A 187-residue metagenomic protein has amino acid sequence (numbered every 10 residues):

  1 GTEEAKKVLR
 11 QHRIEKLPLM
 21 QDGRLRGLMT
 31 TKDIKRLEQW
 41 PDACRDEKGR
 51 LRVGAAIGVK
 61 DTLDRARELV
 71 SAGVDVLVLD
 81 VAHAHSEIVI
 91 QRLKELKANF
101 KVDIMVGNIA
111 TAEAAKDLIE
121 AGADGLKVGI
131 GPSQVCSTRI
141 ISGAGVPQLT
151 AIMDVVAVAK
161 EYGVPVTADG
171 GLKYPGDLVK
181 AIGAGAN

Functional and structural regions predicted by a protein language model:
G1, M20, A55-D61, M105-A114 (+1 more regions): Glycine-rich beta-to-alpha transition loops that act as phosphate-gripper elements at the mouths of alpha/beta enzyme
G1-R13, M20-Q21, R36-E38, K60-V70: The conserved cystathionine-beta-synthase
E3, K7, K101, A121 (+2 more regions): Alpha/beta catalytic cores of nucleotide-metabolism and tRNA/nucleoside-modifying enzymes
R24-C44, D61-R65, V81-D103, I109-E120 (+1 more regions): Active-site-adjacent beta->alpha loops and helix N-cap segments on the catalytic face of soluble alpha/beta enzymes
D46-A55, E95-A110, G125, V158-G170: Short beta-strand/loop segments at the ligand-binding rim of alpha/beta enzyme cores
V53, L79, L126, V155 (+1 more regions): Conserved, mostly hydrophobic/aromatic
D64-A72, A110-V128, A168, L172-N187: Catalytic cores of alpha/beta
